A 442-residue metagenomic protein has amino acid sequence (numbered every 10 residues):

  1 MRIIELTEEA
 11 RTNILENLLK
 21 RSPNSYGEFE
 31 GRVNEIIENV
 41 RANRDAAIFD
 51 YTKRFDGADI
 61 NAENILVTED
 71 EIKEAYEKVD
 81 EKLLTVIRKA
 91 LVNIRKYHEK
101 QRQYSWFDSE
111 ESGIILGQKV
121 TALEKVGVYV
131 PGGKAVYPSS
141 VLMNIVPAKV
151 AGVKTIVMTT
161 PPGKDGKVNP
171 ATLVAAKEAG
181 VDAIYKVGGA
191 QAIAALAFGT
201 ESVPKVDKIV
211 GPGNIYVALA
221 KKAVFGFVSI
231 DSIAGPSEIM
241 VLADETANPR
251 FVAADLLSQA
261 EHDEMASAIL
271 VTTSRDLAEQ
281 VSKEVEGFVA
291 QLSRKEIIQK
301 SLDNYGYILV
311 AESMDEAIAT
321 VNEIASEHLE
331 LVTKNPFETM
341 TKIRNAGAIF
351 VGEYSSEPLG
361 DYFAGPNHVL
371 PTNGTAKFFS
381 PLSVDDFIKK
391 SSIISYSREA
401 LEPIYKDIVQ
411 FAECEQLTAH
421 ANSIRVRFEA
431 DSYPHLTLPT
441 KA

Functional and structural regions predicted by a protein language model:
M1-E124: N-terminal Rossmann-like NAD(P)+-binding subdomain of aldehyde/semialdehyde dehydrogenases
D108-V174: Conserved small-residue-rich beta-alpha loop and adjacent elements that most often cradle the phosphate/pyrophosphate
M143-K154, K177-A179, A197-V203, K221-A223 (+1 more regions): Alpha-helix C-terminal capping segments
V181-S258, H262-S267: Conserved NAD(P)+-binding/catalytic subdomain of aldehyde/semialdehyde dehydrogenases
V210-P212, S232-A243, Q259-S282, I298-L309 (+3 more regions): Short loop-to-beta-strand entry elements in the cores of soluble alpha/beta enzymes
N322-A430: C-terminal core of ALDH-fold dehydrogenases
Y433-T440: Conserved small/polar residues in nucleotide/adenosyl-binding loops
